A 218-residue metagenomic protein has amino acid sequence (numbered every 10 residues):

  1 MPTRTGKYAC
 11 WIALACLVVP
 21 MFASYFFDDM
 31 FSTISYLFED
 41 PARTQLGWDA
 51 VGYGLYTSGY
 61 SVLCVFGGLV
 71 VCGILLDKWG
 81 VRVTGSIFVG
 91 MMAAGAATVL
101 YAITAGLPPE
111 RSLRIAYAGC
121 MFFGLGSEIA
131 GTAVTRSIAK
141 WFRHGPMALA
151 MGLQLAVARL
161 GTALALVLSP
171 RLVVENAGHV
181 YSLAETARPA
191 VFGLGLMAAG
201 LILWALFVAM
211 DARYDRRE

Functional and structural regions predicted by a protein language model:
I12-A42, W48-A50: Extracytoplasmic
Y25, D29, G124-T132, A163: Small-residue-rich segments within alpha-helical transmembrane domains of MFS-like 12-TM solute carriers
S58-I74: Central cavity-lining transmembrane alpha-helices of secondary-active solute carriers, predominantly the Major
G90-P109: C-terminal ends and interior cores of transmembrane alpha-helices in multi-pass membrane transporters/permeases
L113, Y117-A156: Cytoplasmic helix-loop-helix junction between adjacent transmembrane helices in 12-TM secondary transporters
A148-V174: Glycine-rich segments within core transmembrane alpha-helices of 12-TM secondary carriers
H179, L206-E218: Flexible cytoplasmic inter-helical loops of multi-pass small-molecule transporters
A187-F207: Symmetry-related core transmembrane helices of the 12-TM Major Facilitator Superfamily/SLC fold
